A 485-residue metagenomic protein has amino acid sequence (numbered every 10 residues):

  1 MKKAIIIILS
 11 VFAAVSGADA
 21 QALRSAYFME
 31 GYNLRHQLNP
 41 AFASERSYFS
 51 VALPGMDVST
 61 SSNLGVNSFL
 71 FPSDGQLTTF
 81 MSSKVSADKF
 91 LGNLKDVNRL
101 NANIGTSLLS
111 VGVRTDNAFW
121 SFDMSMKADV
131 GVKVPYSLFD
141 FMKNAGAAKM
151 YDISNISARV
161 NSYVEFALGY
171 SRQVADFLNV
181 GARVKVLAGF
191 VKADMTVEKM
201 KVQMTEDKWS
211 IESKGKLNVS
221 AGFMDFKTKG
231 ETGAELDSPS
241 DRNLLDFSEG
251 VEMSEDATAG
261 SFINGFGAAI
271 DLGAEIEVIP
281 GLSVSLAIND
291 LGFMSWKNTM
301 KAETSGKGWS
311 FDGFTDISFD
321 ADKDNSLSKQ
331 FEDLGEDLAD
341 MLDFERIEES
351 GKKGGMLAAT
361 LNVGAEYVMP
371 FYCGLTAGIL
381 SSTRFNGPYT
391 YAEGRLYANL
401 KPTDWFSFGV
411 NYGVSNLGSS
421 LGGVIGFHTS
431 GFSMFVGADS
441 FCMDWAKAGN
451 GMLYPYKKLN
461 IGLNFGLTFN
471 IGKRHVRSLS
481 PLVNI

Functional and structural regions predicted by a protein language model:
M1-R24, A365, I485: Bacterial Sec-dependent N-terminal signal peptides
Q21-I485: Subset of outer-membrane beta-barrel
